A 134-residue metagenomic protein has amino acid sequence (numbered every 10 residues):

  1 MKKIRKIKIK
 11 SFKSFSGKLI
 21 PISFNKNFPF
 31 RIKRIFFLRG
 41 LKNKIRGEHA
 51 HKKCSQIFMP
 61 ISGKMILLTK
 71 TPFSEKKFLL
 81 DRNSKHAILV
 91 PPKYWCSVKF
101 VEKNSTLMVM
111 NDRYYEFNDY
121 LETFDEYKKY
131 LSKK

Functional and structural regions predicted by a protein language model:
M1-A87, K103-N111, Y115-K134: Non-catalytic, conserved peripheral segments adjacent to functional cores
S84, L89, Y94-K99: Beta-rich strand-turn-strand
